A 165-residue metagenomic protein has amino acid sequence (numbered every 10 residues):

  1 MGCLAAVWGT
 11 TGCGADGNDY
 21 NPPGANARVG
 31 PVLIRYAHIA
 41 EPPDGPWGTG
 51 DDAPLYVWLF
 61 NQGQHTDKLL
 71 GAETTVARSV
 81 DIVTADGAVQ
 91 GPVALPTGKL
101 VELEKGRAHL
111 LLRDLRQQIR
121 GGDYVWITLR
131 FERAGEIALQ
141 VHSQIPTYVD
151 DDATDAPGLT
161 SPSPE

Functional and structural regions predicted by a protein language model:
M1-C3: N-terminal export and membrane-targeting signals
W8-G12: C-terminal motif of bacterial Sec signal peptides marking the signal peptidase cleavage site
G14-R133, I137-P164: Compact, glycine-rich, soluble single-domain proteins
